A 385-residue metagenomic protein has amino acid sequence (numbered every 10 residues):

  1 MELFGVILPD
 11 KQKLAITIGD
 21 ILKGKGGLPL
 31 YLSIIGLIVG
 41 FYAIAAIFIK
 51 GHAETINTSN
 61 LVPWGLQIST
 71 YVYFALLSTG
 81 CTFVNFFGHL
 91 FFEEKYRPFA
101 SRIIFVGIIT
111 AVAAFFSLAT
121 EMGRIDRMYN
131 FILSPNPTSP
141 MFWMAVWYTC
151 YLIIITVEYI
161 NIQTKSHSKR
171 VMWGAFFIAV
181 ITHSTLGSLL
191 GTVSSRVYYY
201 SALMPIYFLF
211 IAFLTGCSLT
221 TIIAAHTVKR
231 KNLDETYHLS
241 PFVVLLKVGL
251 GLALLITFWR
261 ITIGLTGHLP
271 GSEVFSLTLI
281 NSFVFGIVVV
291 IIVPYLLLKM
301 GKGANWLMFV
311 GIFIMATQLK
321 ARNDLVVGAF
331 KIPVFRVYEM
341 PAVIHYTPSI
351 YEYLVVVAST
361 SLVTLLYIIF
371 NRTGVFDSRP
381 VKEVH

Functional and structural regions predicted by a protein language model:
E2-D10, N305-H385: TerminUS-proximal long segments
E2-Q67: N-terminal regions that are enriched for targeting/export leaders and immediately downstream pro/stem segments
I7-A15, F74-L90, I153-I160: Central hydrophobic cores of alpha-helical transmembrane segments in multi-pass inner-membrane proteins across all
T17-G26, S33-V39, E93-K95, L133 (+5 more regions): Long, contiguous internal "core" modules enriched in hydrophobic/ aromatic residues
G27, F48-I49, I68-Y71, F142 (+3 more regions): Membrane-interface transmembrane-helix boundary segments in multi-pass integral membrane proteins
L32-A53, F115-M122, I181-L189, Y367: Alpha-helical transmembrane segments of multi-pass membrane proteins
I47-I56, G88-Y96, A100, M122-I125 (+3 more regions): Juxtamembrane/interface segments at transmembrane-helix termini
V62-Y129, P137-W143: Membrane helical hairpin/interfacial module
